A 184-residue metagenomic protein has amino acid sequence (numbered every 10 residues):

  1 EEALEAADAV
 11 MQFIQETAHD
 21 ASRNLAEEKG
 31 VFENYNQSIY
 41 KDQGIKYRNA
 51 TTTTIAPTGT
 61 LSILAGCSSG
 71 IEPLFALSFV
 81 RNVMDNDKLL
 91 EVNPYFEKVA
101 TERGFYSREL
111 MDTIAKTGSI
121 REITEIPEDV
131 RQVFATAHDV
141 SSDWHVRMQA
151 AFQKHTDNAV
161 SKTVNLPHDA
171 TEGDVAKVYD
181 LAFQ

Functional and structural regions predicted by a protein language model:
E1-T58, E128-Q132, V160-S161: Internal maturation/activation junctions in enzymes
V31, I45, T53-Q184: Catalytic alpha/beta core of large soluble enzyme barrels
